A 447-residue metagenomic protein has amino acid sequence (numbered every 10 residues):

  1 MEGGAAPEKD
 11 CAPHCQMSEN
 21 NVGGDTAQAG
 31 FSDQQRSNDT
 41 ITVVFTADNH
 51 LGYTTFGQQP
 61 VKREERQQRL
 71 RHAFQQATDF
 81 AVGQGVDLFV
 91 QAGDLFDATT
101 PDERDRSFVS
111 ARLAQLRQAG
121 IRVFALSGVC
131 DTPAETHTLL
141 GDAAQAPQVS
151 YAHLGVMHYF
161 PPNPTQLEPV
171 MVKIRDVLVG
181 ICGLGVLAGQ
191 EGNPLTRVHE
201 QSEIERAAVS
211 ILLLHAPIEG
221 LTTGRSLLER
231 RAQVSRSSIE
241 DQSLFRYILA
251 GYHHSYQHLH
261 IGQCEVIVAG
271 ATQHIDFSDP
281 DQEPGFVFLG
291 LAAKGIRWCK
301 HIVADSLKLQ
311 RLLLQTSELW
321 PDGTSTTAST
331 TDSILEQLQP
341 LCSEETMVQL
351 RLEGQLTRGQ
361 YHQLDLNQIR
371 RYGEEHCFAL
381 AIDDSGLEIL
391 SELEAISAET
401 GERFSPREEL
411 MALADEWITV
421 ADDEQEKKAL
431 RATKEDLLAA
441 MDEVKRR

Functional and structural regions predicted by a protein language model:
E2-E8: Extreme N-terminal basic, low-complexity initiation segments that serve as generic localization/processing leaders
D10-S107, K427-L430, K434-E435, E443-R447: N-terminal active-site segment of His-dependent metallophosphoesterases
V22-D33, A293-R447: Accessory, non-catalytic peripheral segments of nucleic-acid enzymes
F45, Q91, A125, L212 (+1 more regions): Structural beta-sheet core signal
R71, Q75-V82, S107-S110, A114 (+2 more regions): Amphipathic, non-transmembrane alpha-helical secondary structure
G83-G85, I204-R206, L341-S343: Glycine-rich phosphate-binding loop signature in dinucleotide/nucleotide-binding domains
L88, T99-I267, A271-F277, D281-E283: His/Asp/Glu-rich metal-coordinating catalytic cores of metallo-dependent phosphodiesterases/hydrolases acting on
